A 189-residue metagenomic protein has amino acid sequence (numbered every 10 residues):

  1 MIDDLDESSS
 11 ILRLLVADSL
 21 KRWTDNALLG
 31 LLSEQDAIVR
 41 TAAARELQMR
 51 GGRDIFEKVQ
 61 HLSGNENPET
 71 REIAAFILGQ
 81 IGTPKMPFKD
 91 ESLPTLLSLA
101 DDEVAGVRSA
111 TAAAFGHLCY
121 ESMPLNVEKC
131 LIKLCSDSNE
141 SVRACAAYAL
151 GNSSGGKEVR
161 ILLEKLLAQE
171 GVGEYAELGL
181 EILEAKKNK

Functional and structural regions predicted by a protein language model:
I2-L20, G30, A37-G52, E72-P87 (+3 more regions): Structural detector for internal amphipathic alpha-helices that build alpha-solenoid repeat scaffolds
L20-L31, G52-L62, P84-A100, E121-L134 (+2 more regions): Amphipathic alpha-helical scaffolding segments comprising HEAT/armadillo-like alpha-solenoid repeats
Q35-D36, E66-N67, E103-V104, S138-N139 (+1 more regions): Short inter-helical turns and helix N-cap capping residues of alpha-solenoid HEAT/ARM repeat scaffolds
